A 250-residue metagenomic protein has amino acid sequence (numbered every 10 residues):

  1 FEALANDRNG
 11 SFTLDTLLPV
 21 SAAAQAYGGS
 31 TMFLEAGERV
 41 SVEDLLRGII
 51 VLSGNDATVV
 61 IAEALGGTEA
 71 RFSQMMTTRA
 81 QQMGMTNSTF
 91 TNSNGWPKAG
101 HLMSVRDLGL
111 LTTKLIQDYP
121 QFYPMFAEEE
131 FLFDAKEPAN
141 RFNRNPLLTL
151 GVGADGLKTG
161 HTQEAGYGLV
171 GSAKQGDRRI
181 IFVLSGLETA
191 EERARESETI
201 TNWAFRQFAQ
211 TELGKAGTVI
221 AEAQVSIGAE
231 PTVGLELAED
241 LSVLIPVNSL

Functional and structural regions predicted by a protein language model:
F1-R106, T113-P120: Active-site-adjacent loops and short helices of periplasmic peptidoglycan-processing enzymes
T86-T89, P97-L102, R106-L250: Domain-terminus/edge residues, biased toward the C-terminal soluble/receptor-binding domains of extracytoplasmic
